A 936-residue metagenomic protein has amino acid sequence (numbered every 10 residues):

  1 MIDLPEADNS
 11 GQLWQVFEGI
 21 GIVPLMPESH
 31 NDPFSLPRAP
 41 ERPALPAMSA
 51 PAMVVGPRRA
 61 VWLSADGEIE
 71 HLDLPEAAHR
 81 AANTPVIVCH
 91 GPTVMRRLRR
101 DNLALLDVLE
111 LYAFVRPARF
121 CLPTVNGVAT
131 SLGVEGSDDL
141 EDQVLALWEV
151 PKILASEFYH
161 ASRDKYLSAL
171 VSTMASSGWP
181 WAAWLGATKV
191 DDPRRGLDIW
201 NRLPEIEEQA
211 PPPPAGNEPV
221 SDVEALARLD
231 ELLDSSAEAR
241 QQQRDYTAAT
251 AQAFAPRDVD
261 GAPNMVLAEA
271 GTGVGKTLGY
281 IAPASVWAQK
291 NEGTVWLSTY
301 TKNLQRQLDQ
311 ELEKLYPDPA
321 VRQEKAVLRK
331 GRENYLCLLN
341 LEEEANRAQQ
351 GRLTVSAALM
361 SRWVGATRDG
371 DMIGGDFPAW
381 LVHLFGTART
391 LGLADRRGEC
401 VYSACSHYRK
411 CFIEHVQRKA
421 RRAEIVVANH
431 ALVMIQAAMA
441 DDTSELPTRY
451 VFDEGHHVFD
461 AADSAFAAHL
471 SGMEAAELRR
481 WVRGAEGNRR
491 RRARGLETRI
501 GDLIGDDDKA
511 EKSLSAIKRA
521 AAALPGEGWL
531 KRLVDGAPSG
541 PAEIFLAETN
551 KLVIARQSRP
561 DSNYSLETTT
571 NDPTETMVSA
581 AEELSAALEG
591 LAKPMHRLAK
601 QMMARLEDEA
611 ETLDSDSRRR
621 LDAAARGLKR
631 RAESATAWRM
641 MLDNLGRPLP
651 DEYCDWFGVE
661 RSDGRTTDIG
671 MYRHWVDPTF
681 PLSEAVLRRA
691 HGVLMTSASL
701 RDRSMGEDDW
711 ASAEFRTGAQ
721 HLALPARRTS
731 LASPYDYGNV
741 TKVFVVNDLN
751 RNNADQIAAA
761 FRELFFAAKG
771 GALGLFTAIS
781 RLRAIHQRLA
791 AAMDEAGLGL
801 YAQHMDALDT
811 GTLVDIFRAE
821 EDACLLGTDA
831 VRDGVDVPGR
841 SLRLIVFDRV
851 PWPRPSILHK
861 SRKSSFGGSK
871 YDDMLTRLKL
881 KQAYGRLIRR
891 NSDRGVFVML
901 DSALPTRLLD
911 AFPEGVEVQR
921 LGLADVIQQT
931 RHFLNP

Functional and structural regions predicted by a protein language model:
S49-F158: Conserved DEDDh/DEDDy metal-dependent 3′-5′ exonuclease domain
T124-D192, F897-M899: Acidic, Mg2+-coordinating catalytic module of metal-dependent nucleases/exonucleases that use a two-metal-ion mechanism
N217-A268: Conserved pre-motif I regulatory segment
P219-D230, T299-E424, R480-R483, G487-I554: A substrate-engagement module of RecA-like helicase motors
V259-P283: Walker A/P-loop
R396-R421, A437-D441, M602-N747, N753-D755 (+2 more regions): A contiguous, basic/glycine-rich beta-loop/short-helix subdomain that forms a polymer-engagement track
P734-N752, M805-P905: Conserved RecA-like P-loop NTPase helicase motor core
I779-H804: Conserved helicase motor "Helicase C" RecA-like lobe of SF1/SF2 P-loop NTPases
